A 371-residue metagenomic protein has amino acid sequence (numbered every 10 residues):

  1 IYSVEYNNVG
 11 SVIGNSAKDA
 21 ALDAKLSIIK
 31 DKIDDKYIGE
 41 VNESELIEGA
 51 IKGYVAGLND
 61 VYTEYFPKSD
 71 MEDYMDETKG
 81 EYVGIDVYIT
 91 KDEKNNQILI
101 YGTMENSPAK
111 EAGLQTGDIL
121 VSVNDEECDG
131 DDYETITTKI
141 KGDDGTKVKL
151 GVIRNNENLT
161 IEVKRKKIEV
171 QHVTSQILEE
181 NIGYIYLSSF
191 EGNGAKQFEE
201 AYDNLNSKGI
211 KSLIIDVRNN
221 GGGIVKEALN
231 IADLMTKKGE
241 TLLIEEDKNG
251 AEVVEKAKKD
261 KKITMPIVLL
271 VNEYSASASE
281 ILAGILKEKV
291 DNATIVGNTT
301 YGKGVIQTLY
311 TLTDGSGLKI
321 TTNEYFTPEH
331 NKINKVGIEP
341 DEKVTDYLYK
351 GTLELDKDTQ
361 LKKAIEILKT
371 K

Functional and structural regions predicted by a protein language model:
I1-Y62: Terminal targeting/pro-maturation regions of precursor/exported proteins
D19, G80-S122, E126-G130, G192-A195: PDZ/PDZ-like domain segments forming the peptide/carboxylate-binding groove, activating on the N-terminal beta-strands
D35-L99, K147-V148, N155-E162: Extended, small/polar residue-biased N-terminal targeting/export presequences and adjacent propeptide/linker tracts
I51, Y88-M104, N181-L187, K261 (+2 more regions): PDZ/PDZ-like groove recognition
Y101-G102, K110-A112, N124, E134-K303 (+1 more regions): Cleft-lining beta-strand/loop regions that shape enzyme active-site pockets
I333, L353-L355, T359-K371: Conserved functional hotspot residues or short segments at active or partner-binding sites across diverse domains
